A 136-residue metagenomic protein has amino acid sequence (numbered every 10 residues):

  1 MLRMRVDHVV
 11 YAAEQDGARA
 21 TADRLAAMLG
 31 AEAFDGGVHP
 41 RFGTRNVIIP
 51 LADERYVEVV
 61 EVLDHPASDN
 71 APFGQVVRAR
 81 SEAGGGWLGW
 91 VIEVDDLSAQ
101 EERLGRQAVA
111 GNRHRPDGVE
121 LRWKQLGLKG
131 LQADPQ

Functional and structural regions predicted by a protein language model:
L2, G37, I48-P50, V57-E58 (+2 more regions): Vicinal oxygen chelate
L2-G36: Short, extreme N-terminal leader segments that mark the start of a protein/domain
M4-D16, R45-R55, P66-R103: Vicinal oxygen chelate
A33-F34, T44-N46: Short alpha-helical segments and helix-capping/turn motifs at coil-helix boundaries
H39-F42: A short beta-turn/loop motif at secondary-structure boundaries
E61: Conserved active-site aspartate in kinases
